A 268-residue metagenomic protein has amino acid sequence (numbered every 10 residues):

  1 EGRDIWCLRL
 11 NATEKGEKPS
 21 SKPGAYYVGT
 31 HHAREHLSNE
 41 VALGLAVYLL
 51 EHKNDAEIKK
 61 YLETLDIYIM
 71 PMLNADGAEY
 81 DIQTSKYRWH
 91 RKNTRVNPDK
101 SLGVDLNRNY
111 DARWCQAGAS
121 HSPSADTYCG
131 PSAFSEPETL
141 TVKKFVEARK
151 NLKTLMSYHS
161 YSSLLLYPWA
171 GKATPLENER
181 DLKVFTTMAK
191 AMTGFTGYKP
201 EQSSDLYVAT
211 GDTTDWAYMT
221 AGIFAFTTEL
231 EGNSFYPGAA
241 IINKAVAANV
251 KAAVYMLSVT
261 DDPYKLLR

Functional and structural regions predicted by a protein language model:
E1, K60-L62, D99, Y218-A221: A generic structural signal for short, non-catalytic loop/turn and secondary-structure boundary residues
G2-L10: A short loop-to-beta-strand scaffold at the N-terminal edge of the catalytic core in hydrolase folds
R3, E14-G24: Proline/glycine-enriched tight loop/beta-turn segments at coil->beta junctions that connect or precede beta-strands
D4, T64-D66, G103, G197 (+1 more regions): A generic structural signal for alpha->beta connector loops
L10-K15, N54-D55: Short beta-turn/strand-loop junction motif enriched in small, turn-promoting residues
S21-G24, V28, H36-P175, T227-E231: Active-site/substrate-binding loop(s) of hydrolase catalytic cores
Y110-R268: C-terminal accessory segments enriched in acidic
